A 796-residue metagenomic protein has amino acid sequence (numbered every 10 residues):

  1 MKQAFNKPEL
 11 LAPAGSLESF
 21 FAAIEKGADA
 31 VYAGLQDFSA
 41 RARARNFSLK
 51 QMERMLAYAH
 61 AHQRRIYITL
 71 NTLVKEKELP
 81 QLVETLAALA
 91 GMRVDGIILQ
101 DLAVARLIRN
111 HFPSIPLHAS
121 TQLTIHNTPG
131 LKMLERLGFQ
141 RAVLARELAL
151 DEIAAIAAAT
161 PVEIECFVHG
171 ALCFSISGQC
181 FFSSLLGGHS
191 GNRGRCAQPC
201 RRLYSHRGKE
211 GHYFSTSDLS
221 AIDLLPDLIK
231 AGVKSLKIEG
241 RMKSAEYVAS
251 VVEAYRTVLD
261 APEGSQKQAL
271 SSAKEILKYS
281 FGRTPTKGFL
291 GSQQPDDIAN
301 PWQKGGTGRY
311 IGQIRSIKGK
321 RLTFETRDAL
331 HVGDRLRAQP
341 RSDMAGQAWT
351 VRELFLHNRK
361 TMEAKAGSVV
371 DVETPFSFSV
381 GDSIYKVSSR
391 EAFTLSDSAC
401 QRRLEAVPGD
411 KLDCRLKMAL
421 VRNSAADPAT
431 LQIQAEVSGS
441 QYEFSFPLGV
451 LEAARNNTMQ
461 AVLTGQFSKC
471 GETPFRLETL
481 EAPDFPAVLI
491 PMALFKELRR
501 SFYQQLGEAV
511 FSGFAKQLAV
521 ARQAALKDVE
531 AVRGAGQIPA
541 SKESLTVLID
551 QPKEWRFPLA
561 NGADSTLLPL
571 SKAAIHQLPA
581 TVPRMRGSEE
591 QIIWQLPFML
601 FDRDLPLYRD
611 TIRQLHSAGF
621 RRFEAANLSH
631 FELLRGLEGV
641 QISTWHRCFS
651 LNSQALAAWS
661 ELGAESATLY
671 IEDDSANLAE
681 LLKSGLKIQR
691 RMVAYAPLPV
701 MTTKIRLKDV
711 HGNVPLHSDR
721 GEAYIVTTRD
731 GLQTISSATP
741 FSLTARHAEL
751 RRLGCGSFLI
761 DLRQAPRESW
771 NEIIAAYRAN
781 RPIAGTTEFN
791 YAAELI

Functional and structural regions predicted by a protein language model:
K2-I125, V143-L148, E152-S235, M242-I796: Active-site pocket-lining/capping segments in soluble small-molecule metabolic enzymes
L131: Extended, positively charged loop/linker patches that create polyanion-binding surfaces
